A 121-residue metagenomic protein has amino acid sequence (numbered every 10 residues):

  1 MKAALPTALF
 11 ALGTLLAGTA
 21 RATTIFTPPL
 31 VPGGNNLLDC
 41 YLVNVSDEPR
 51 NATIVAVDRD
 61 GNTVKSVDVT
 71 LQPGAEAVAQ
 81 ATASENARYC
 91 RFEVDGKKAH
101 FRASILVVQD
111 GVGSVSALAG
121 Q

Functional and structural regions predicted by a protein language model:
M1-A8: Bacterial N-terminal signal peptides that target proteins for export
A8-L15: Bacterial N-terminal signal peptides
A20-Q121: Gly/Pro-rich, tryptophan- and cysteine-flecked surface segments typical of secreted/extracellular proteins
